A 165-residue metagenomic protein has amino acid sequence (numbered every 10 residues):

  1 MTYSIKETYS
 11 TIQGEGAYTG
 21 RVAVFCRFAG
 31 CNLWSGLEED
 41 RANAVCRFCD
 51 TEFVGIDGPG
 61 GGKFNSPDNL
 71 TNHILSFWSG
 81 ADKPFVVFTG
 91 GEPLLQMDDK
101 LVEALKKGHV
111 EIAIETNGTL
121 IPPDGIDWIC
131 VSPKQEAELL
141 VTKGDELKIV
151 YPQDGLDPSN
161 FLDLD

Functional and structural regions predicted by a protein language model:
T2-E15, G20, D157-D165: Auxiliary Fe-S-binding modules of radical SAM enzymes
Y3-S10, V22, L33-I126: Conserved Radical SAM active-site core
C26, E92, I114, S132 (+1 more regions): Conserved, mostly hydrophobic/aromatic
V54, G118-T119, S132-E136, Y151-G155: Short, acidic/turn-prone active-site loops that include or flank metal/cofactor- and phosphate-binding residues
A81, G144-E146, Y151-D165: Conserved C-terminal portion of the radical SAM core fold that forms the substrate/S-adenosylmethionine-binding
V102, V131, L139-P152: A short alpha/beta connector and helix-capping loop motif
T119-D127, A137-K143, P158-L164: Short loop/helix-cap segments at secondary-structure boundaries that form the rim of catalytic
